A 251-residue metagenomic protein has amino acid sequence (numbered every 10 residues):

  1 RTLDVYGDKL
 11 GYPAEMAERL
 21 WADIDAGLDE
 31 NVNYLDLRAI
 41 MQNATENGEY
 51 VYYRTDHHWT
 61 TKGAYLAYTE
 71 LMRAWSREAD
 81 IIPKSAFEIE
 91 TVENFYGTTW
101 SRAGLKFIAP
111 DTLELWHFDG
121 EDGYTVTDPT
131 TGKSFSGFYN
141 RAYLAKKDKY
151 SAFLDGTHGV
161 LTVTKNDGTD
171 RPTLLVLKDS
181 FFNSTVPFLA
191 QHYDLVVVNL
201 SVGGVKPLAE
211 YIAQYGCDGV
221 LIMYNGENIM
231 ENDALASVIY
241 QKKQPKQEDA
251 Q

Functional and structural regions predicted by a protein language model:
R1-Q251: Extracellular glycan-modifying ectodomains
